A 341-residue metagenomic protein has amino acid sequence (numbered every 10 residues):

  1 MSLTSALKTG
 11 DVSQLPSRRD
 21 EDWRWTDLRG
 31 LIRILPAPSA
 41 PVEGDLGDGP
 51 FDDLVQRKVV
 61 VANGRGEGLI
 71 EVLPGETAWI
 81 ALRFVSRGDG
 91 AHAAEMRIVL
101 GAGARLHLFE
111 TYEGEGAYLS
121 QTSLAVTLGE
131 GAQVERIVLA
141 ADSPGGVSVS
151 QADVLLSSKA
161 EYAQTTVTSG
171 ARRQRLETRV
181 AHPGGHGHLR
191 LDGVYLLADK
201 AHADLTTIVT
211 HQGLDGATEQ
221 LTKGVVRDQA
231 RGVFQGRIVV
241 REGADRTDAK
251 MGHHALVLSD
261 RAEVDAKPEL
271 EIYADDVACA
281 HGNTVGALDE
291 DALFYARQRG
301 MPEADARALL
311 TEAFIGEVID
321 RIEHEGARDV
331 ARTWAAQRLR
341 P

Functional and structural regions predicted by a protein language model:
M1-G90: N-terminal amphipathic, basic helical "cap/leader" segment at the start of enzyme domains
Q14-R19, F314-H324: Short arginine-rich
V55-M301, I315, I322-P341: Conserved beta-strand/loop scaffold segments within soluble protein domains that form the structured core and edges
